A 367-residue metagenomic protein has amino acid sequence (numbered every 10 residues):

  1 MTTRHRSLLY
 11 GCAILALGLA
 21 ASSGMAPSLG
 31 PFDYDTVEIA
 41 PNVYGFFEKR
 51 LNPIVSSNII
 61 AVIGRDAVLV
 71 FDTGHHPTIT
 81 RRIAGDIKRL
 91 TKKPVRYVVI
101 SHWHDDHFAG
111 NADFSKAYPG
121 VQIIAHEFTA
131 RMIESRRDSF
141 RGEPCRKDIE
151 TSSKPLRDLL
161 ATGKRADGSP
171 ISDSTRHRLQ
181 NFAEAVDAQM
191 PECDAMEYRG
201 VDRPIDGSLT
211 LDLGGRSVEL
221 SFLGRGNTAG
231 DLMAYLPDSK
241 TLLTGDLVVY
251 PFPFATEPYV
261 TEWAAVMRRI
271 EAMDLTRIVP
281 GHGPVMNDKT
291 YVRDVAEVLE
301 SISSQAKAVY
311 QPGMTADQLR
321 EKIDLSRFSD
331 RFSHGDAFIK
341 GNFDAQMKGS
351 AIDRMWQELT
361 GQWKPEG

Functional and structural regions predicted by a protein language model:
G11-A20: Bacterial N-terminal signal peptides
E38, L179, D194-G200, P204-L236: Core dinuclear metal-dependent hydrolase active-site scaffold
E38-R89, L232-D246: Conserved beta-strand hairpin/beta-sheet module of binuclear metal-dependent hydrolase folds, prominently
F71-T73, R96-H104, I124-H126, L223 (+3 more regions): Active-site neighborhood of phospho(di)ester-bond hydrolases with catalytic His/Asp-centered motifs
K88-V201, T210, S304: Active-site HxH/HxHxD metal-binding segment of metal-dependent hydrolases
S217-M273: Active-site-proximal loop/helix segments of hydrolase catalytic cores
T241, T261-Q318, K322: Divalent-metal (often Zn2+) His-rich catalytic cores of metallo-beta-lactamase-fold enzymes
Q311-G367: C-terminal regulatory/interaction regions
